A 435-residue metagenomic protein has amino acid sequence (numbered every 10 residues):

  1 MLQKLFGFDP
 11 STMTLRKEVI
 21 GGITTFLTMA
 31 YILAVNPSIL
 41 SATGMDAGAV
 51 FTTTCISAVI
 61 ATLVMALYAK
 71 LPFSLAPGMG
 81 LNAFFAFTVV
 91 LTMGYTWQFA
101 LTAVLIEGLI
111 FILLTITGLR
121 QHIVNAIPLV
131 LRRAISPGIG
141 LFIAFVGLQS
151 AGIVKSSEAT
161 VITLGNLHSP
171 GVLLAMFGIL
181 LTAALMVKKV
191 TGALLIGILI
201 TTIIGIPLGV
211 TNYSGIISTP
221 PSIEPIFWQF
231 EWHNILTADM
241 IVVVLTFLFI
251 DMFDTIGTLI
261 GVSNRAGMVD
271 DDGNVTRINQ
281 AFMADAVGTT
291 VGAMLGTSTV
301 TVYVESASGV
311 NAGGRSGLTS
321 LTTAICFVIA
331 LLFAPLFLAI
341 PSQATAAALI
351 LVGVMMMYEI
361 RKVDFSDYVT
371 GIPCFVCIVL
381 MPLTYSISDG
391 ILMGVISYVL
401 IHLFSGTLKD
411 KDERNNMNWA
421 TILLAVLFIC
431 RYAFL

Functional and structural regions predicted by a protein language model:
M1-A49, T163-L164, L195-N279, I429-C430 (+1 more regions): Helix-loop-helix hairpins and the membrane-proximal interhelical loops of multi-pass alpha-helical transport proteins
L2-N36, S57, G78-F87, L91-S136 (+1 more regions): Helix-loop-helix junctions within the multi-pass membrane cores of secondary transporters/permeases
I23-A30, I60-L63, L67, L148 (+3 more regions): Hydrophobic/aromatic residues within the transmembrane alpha-helices of Major Facilitator Superfamily
T24-T25, L33, A49-T54, I135-I139 (+2 more regions): Hydrophobic alpha-helical transmembrane bundles of multi-pass membrane proteins
T43-L63: Loop-to-helix transition at the N-terminal end of transmembrane alpha-helices
V59-M79, I110: Juxtamembrane transmembrane-helix boundary signature
M93-P207, T211, L321-L435: Membrane-embedded alpha-helical modules
